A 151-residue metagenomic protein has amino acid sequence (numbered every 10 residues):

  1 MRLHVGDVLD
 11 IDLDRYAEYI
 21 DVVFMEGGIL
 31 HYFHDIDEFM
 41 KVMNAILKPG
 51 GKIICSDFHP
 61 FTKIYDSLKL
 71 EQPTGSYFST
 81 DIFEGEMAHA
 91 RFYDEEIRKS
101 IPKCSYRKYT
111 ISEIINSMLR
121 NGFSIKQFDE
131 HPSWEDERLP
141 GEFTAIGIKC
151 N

Functional and structural regions predicted by a protein language model:
L9, L13-V23: A short acidic, Gly/Pro-enriched loop at the edge of an enzyme's catalytic core that lines a small-molecule cofactor
I11-L13, K63, E135: Generic structural signal for helix capping and beta-alpha/helix-loop junctions
Y19, P49, G122-S124: Short loop/turn motifs at secondary-structure junctions
D21-I36: A short SAM/SAH-binding and catalytic strip from SAM-dependent methyltransferases
D37-K52: A short glycine-rich, Lys/Arg-flanked "PGG" loop and its adjoining helix->strand segment in the class I
I53-N116: SAM-dependent methyltransferase
E113, S117-N151: C-terminal lobe and adjacent flexible extensions of AdoMet/dcAdoMet transferase-like proteins
